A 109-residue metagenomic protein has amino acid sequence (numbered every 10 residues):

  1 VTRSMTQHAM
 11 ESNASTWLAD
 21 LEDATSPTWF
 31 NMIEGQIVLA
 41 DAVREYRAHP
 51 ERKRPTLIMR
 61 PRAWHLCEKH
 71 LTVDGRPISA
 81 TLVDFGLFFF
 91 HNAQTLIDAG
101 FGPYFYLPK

Functional and structural regions predicted by a protein language model:
V1-N31, Q36-K109: Conserved alpha/beta-domain cores
